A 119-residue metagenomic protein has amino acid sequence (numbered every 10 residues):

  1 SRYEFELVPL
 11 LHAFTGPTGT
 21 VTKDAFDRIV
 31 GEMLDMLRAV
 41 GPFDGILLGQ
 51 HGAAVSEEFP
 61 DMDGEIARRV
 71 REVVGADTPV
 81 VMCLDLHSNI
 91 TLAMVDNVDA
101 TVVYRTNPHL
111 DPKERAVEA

Functional and structural regions predicted by a protein language model:
S1-M36: N-terminal glycine-rich anion-binding loop in soluble enzyme alpha/beta folds
K23-V30, R38-A119: Active-site histidine-anchored catalytic micro-motif
